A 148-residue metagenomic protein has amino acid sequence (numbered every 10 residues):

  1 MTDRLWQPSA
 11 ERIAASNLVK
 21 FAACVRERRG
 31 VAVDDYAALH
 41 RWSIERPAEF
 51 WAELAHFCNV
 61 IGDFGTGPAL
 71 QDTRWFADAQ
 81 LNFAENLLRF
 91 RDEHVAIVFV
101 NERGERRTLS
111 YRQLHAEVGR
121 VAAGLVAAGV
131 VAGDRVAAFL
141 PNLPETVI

Functional and structural regions predicted by a protein language model:
M1-N17, F21: Charged, compositionally biased N-terminal leader segments and the immediate start of the first structured element
A14, V19-G62: A short N-terminal interaction module
S16, K20, F83, D92 (+3 more regions): Generic alpha-helical secondary structure signal
K20, C24, W42, E53 (+3 more regions): Residue-level signal for well-ordered alpha-helical scaffold segments within enzymatic catalytic domains
Y36, P47, Q80, A84 (+2 more regions): Hydrophobic (often cysteine-bearing) scaffold residues that line and stabilize catalytic clefts of nucleotide/cofactor
A38-W42, I97-I148: Conserved AMP-binding/adenylate-forming core of the ANL superfamily
I44, A52-F64, A77-V98: A short N-terminal helical cap/helix-turn-helix that marks the beginning of AMP-binding/adenylate-forming
D63-Q71: Transmembrane helix-loop-helix hairpins at membrane boundaries of multipass inner-membrane proteins
